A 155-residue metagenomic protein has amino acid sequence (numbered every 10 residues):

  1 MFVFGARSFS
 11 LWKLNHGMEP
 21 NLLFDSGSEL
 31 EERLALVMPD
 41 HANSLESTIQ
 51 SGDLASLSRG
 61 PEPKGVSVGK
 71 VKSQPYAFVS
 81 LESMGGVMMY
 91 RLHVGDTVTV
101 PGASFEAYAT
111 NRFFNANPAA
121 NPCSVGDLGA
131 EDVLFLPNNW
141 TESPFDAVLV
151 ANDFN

Functional and structural regions predicted by a protein language model:
M1-V3: Short, conserved, GDST-rich strand-edge loop motifs in beta-rich repeat architectures
F9, G85-V87, N155: Structural signal for beta-propeller blades
S10-S58, S104-G126: Surface-exposed loop and turn segments in beta-propeller and other repeat-based domains that flank or scaffold
K13-H16, Y90-V94, P137: Structural recognition of the beta-propeller blade-terminating site
A55-Q74, G129-P144: Structural signature of eukaryotic scaffold interfaces centered on beta-propeller domains
S80-S83, N152-F154: Short loop/turn segments immediately following the C-termini of beta-strands
